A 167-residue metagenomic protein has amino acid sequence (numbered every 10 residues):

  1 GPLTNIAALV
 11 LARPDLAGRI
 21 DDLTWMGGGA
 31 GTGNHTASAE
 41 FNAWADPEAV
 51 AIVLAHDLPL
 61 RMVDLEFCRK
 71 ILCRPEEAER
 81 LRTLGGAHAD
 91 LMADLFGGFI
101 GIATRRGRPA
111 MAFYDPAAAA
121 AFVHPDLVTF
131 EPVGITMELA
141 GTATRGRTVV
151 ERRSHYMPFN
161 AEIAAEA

Functional and structural regions predicted by a protein language model:
P2-P75: Active-site histidine-anchored catalytic micro-motif
W44-E48, V63-A167: Conformational coupling and interaction surfaces
